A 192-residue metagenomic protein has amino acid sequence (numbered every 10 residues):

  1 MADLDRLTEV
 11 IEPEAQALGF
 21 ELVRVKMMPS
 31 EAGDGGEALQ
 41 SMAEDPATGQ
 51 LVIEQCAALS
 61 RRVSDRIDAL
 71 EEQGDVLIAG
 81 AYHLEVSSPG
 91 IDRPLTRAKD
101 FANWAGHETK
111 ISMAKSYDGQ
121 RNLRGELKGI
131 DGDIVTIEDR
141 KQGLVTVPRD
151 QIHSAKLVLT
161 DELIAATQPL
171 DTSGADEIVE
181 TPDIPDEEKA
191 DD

Functional and structural regions predicted by a protein language model:
M1-L157, D161-D192: Short Lys/Arg-rich amphipathic alpha-helical segments
